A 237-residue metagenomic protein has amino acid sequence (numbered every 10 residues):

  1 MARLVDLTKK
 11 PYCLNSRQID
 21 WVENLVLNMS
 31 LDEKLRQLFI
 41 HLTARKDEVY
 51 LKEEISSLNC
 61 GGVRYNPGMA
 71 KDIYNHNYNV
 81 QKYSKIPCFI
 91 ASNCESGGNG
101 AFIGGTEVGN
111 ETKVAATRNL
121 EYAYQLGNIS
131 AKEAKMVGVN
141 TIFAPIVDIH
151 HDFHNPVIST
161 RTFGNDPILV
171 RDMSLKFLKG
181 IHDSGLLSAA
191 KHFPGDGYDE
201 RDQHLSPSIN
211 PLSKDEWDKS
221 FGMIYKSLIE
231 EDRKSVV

Functional and structural regions predicted by a protein language model:
M1-N59: Preference for extracellular/luminal or secreted protein segments
N28, N79, E133, G180 (+2 more regions): A generic secondary-structure signal
L35, K85-P87, G138, D183-L186 (+1 more regions): Short coil/turn connectors at secondary-structure junctions
A44-D47, L51-V170, H192, G197-P211 (+1 more regions): Enzymes and membrane/adaptor proteins characterized by extended Gly/Ser/Thr/Asp/Glu-rich, aromatic-dotted
R171-M173, K219-S220: Active-site glycine-rich loop that binds ribose-phosphate moieties when present
G180-A189, E216, S220-E231: Phosphate/pyrophosphate-binding betaalpha-module
